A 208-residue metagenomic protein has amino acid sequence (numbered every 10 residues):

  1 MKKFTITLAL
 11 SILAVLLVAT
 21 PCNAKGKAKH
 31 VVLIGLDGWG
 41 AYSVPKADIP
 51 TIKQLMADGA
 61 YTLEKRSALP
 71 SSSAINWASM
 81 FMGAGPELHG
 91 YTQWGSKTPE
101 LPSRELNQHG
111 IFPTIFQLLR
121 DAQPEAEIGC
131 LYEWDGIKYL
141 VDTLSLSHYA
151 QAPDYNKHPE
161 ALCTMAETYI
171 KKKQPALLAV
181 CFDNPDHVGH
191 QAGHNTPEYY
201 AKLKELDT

Functional and structural regions predicted by a protein language model:
M1-K27: Bacterial Sec-dependent N-terminal signal peptides
K25-A28, G40-Q123: Active-site nucleophile/metal-coordination loop of metallo-enzymes that catalyze phosphate/sulfate and related
G26, E160-T164, L178, D186-T208: A long, amphipathic alpha-helix that forms part of the scaffold/cap immediately adjacent to metal-dependent active
V31-G35, T62-R66, S79-F81, L118 (+3 more regions): Structural recognition of the beta-strand scaffold that forms the well-ordered cores of secreted hydrolase catalytic
G38-S43, R66-S67, E100-N107, Q117 (+3 more regions): Second-shell loop/turn segments in exported
Y42-P45, K138-D142, H187-A192: Extracytoplasmic/secreted cell-surface and envelope-processing proteins
H89-T92, N107-H158: Catalytic-site neighborhoods of secreted/periplasmic enzymes that process anionic sulfate/phosphate groups
I115, L162-E167: Generic hydrophobic alpha-helical segments
